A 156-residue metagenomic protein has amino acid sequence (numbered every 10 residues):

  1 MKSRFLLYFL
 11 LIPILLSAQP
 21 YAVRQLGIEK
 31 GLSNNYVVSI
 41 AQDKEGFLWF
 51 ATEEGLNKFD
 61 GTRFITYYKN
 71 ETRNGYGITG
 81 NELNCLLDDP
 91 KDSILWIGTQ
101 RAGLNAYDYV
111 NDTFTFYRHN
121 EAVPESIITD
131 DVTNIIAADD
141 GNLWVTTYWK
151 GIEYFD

Functional and structural regions predicted by a protein language model:
M1-D156: Carboxylate-rich, polar loop motifs that coordinate divalent cations or form catalytic acidic clusters
